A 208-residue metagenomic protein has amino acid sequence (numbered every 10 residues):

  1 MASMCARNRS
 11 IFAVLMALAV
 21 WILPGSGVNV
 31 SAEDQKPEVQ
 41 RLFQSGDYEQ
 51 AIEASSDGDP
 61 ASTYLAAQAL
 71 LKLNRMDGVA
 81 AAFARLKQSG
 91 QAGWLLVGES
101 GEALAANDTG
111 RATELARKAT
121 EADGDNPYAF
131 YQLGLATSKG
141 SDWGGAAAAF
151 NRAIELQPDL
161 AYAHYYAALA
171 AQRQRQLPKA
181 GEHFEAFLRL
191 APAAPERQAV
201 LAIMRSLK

Functional and structural regions predicted by a protein language model:
A13-G25: Bacterial N-terminal signal peptides
I22-L65, K72-N74: N-terminal leader/linker segments that initiate helical-solenoid repeat arrays
E33, A61, W94-L95, Y128 (+2 more regions): Start-of-helix register in tetratricopeptide repeats
Q40, Q68, G101-E102, L135 (+1 more regions): Residue-level recognition of tetratricopeptide repeat
Q50, L73-A84, A105-K118, G140-R152 (+2 more regions): Structural signature of tandem alpha-helical TPR/SEL1-like repeats, specifically the intra-repeat loop/turn
D57-G58, Q88-S89, A122, L156 (+1 more regions): Structural marker of alpha-solenoid helical repeat scaffolds
L65, G98-E99, Q132, Y166 (+1 more regions): Canonical tetratricopeptide repeat
Q91-Q157: Alpha-helical adaptor scaffolds
